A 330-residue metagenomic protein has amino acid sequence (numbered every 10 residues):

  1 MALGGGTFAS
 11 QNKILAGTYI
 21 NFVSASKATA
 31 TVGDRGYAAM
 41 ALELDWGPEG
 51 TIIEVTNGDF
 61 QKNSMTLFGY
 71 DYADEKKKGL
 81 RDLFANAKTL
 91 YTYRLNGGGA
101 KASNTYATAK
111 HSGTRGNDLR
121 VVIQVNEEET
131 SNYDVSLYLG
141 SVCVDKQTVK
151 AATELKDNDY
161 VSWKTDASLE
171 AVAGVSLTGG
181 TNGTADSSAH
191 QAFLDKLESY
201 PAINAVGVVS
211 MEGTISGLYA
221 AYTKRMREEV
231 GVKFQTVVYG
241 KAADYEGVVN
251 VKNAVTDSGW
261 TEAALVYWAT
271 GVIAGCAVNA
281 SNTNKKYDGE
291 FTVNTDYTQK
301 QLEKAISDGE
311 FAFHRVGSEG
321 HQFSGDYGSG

Functional and structural regions predicted by a protein language model:
A2-P48, I52-F60, T66-G330: A glycine- and small-residue-enriched flexible loop/hinge signal that marks low-structured segments
